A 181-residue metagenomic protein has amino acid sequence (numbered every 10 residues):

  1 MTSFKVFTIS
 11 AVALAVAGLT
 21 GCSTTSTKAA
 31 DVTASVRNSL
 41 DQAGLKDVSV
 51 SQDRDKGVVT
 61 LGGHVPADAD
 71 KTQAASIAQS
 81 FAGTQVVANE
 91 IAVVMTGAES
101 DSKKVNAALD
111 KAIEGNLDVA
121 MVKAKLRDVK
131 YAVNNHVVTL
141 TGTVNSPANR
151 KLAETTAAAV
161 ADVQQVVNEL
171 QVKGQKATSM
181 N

Functional and structural regions predicted by a protein language model:
T2-N181: N-terminal targeting leaders
